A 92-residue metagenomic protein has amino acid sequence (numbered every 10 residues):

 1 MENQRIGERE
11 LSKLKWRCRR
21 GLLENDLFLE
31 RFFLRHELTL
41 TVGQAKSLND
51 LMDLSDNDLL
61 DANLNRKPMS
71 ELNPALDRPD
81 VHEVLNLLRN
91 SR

Functional and structural regions predicted by a protein language model:
M1-K46, D50-R92: Positively charged, polar, low-complexity stretches
